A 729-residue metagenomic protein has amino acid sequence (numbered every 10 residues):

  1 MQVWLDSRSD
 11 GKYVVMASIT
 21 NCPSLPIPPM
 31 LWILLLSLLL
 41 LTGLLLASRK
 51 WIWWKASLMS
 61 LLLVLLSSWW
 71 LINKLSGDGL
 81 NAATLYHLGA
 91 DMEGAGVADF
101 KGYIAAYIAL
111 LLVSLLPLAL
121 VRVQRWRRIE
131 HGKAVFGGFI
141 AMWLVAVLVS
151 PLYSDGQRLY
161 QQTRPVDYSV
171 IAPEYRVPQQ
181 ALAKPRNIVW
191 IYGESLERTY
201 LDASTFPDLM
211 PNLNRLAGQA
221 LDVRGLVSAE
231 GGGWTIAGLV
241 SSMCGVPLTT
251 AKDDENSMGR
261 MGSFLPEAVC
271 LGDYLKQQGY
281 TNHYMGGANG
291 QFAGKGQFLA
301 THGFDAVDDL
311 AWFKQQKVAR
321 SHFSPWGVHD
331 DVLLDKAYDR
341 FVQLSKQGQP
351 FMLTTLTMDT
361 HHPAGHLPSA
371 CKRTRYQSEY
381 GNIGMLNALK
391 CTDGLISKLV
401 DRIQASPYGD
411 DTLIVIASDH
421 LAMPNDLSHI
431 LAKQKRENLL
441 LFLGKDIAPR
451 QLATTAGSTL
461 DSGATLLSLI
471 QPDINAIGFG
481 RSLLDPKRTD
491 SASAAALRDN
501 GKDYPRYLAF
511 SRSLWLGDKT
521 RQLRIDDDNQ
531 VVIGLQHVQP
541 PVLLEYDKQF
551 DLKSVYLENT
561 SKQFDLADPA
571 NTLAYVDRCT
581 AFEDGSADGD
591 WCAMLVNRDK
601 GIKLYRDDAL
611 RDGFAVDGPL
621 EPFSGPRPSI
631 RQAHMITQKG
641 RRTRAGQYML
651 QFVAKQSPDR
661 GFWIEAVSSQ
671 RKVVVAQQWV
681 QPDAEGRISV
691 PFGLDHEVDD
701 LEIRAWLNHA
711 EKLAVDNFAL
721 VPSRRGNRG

Functional and structural regions predicted by a protein language model:
W4-Y160: Transmembrane and membrane-interface helices of multi-pass, inner-membrane envelope-modifying transferases
I19-P26, G290-A293, A448-P619, R728-G729: Membrane-interface soluble catalytic domains
A183, E197-Q277: His/Cys-centered metal/cofactor-coordination and adjacent catalytic loops
A237-P247, I430-I474: Substrate-binding rim/cap in mid-to-C-terminal beta-strand-loop elements of soluble/periplasmic
S241-P325, T360-L367: Catalytic-site neighborhoods of secreted/periplasmic enzymes that process anionic sulfate/phosphate groups
W312, A337-A388, M423-L431, L443: Active-site His/acidic residue clusters
C391-L431, L467: Metal-dependent active-site segment of extracytoplasmic phospho-/sulfohydrolases and closely related
I602-G729: Extracellular and organelle-lumenal recognition/adhesion modules and their flexible linkers in secreted
